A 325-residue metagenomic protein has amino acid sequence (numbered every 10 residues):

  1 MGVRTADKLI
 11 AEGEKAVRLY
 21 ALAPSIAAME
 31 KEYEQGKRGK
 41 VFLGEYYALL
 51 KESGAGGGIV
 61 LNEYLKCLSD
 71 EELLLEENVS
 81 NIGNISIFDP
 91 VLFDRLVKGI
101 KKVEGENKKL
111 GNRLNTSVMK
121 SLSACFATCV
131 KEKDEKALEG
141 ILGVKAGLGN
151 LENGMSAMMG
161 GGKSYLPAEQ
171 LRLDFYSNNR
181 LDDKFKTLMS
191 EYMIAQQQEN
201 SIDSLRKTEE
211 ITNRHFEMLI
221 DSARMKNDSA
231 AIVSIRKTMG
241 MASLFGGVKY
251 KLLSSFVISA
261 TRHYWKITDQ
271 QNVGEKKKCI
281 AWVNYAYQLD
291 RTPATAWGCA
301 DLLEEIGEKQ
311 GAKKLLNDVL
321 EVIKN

Functional and structural regions predicted by a protein language model:
M1-E30: Non-catalytic, surface beta->alpha helical segment in thiol-disulfide oxidoreductase systems
P24-N325: Oxidative protein folding and maturation machinery
